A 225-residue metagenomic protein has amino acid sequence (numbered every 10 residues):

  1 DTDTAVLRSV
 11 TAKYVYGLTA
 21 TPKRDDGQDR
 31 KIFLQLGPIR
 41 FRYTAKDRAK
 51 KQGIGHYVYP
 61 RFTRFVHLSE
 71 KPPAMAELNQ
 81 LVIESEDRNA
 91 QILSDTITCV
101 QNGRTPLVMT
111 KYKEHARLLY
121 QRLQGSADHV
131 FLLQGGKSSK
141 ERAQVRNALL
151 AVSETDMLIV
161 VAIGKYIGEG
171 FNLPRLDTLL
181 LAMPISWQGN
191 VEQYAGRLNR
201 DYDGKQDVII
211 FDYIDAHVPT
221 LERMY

Functional and structural regions predicted by a protein language model:
D1-Y16, R24-G27, Q101, T105 (+6 more regions): N-terminal helicase ATP-binding lobe
D1-Y59: Post-DEXD/H (motif II) to motif III coupling segment of the RecA-like Helicase ATP-binding lobe
V6-A12, P174, L198-K205: Short, conserved loop/helix-junction motifs that constitute active-site signature segments in enzyme catalytic cores
T19-K23, S186-I210: Conserved SF2 helicase motif VI
H56, R197-Y225: Conserved segment of the helicase C-terminal RecA-like domain
S69-K111, R117-R122: Conserved interdomain hinge at the start of the Helicase C-terminal
L107, R117-L118, A127-G168, N190: Conserved helicase ATPase core of P-loop NTP-dependent helicases/translocases
V160-A162, E169-P184, Q193, I209-D212: A short beta-strand element within the Helicase C-terminal
